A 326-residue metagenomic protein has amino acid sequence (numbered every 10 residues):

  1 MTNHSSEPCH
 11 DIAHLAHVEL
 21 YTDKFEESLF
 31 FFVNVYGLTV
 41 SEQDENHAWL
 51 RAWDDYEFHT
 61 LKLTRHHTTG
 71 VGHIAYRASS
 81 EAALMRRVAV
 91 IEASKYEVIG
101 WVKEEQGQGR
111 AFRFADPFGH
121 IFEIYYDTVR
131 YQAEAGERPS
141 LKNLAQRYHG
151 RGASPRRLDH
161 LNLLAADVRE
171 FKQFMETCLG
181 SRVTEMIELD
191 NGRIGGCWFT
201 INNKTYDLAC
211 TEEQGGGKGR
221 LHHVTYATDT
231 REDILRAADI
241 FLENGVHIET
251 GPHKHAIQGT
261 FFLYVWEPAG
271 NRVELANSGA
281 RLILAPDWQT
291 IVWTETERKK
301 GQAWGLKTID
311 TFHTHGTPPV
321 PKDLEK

Functional and structural regions predicted by a protein language model:
M1-E26, V71-I74, G136-R169, R182 (+2 more regions): N-terminal beta-strand motif that seeds the catalytic metal site of vicinal oxygen chelate
T2-P8, E92-S154, C197-F199, G245-K326: Vicinal oxygen chelate
H10-E57, L163-Y206: Core segments of cupin and vicinal oxygen chelate
H14-D23, H66-V90, R110-A115, H120 (+3 more regions): Vicinal oxygen chelate
F25, L29-F30, N34-E42, H47-G72 (+3 more regions): Active-site-proximal cofactor/substrate-binding loop regions of enzyme domains
S28-V33, I91, G119, F171-E176 (+3 more regions): Conserved active-site tyrosine of GNAT-family acetyltransferases
D55-L61, G119-E123, T205-L208, G270-N271: Short, charged/polar, Gly/Pro-enriched secondary-structure boundary elements
R169-T260, P268-A269, V273-L275, L284-A285: Structured core of small recognition/catalytic domains
